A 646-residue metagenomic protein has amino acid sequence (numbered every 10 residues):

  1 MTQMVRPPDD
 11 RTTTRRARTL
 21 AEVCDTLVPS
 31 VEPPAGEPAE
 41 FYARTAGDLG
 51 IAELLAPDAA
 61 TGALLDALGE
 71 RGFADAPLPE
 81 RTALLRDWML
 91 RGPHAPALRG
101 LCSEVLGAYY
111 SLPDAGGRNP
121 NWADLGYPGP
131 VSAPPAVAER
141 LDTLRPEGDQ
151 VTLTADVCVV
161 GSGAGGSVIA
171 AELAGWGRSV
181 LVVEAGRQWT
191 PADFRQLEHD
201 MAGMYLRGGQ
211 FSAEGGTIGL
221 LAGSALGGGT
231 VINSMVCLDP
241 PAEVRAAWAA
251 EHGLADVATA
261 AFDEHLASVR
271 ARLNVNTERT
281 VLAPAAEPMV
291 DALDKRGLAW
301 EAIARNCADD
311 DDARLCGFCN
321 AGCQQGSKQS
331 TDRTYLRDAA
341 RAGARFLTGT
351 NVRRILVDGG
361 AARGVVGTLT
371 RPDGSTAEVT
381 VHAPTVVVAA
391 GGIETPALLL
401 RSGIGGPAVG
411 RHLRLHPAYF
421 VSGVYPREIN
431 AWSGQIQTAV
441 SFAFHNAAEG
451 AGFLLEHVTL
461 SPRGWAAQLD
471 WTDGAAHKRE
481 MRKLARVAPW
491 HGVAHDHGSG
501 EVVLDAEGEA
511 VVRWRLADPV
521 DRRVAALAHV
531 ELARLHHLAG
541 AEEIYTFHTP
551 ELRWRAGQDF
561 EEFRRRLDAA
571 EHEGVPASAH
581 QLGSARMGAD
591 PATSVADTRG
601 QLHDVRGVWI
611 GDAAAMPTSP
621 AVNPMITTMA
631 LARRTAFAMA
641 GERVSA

Functional and structural regions predicted by a protein language model:
T2-Q3, P7-D10, N233, E251 (+5 more regions): FAD cofactor-binding and catalytic pocket of flavoenzymes
V5-Y110: Flexible, low-complexity segments enriched for small/polar residues
E53-L54, A123-V151, W176, G403-I404 (+3 more regions): C-terminal lid/capping helical subdomain adjacent to the catalytic/cofactor pocket in oxidative enzymes
L78-L98, L226, T230-A313, G492 (+2 more regions): Rossmann-like flavin
A108-R145, A255-R354, A362, E543-G574: Conserved redox-cofactor binding core of oxidoreductases
A155-V182: N-terminal Rossmann-like FAD-binding beta1-loop-alpha1 element of flavoenzymes
E172-L181, G186-E198, G219, A225 (+6 more regions): Glycine-rich loop(s) and the adjacent beta-strand/alpha-helix scaffold that form part
R178, A185-E243, A285-D294: N-terminal FAD cofactor-binding segment of flavoenzymes
